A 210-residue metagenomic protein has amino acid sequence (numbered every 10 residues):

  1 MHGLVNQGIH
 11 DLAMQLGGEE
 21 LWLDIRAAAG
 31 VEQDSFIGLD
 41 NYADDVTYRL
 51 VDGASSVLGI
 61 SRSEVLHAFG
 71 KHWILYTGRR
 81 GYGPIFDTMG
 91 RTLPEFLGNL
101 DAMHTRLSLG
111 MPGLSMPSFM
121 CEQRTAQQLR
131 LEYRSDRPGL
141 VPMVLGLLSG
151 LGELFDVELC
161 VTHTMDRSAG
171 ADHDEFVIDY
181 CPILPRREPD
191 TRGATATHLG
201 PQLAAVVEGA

Functional and structural regions predicted by a protein language model:
M1, L39-A43, G139-L140: Secondary-structure capping and boundary motifs in well-ordered enzyme cores
M1-A13: ATP/Mg2+-dependent ligation/transfer catalytic cores
L4, M111-E132, R137, V141 (+1 more regions): Short terminal or interdomain "cap/linker" segment that borders an active site or interface and mediates
G17-E19: Glycine-centered helix-coil hinge/cap
L21-G59: Long amphipathic alpha-helical segments
T47-V141, M165: Amphipathic interaction/junction segments at domain boundaries or subunit interfaces
P142-V157: Short, non-transmembrane amphipathic alpha-helical segments
